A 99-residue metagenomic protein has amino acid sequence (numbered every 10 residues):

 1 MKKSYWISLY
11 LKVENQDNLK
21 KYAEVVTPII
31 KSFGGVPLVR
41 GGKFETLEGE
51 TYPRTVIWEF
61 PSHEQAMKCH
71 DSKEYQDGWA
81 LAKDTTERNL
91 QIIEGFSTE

Functional and structural regions predicted by a protein language model:
M1-R54, P61-D71, E94-E99: Short S/T/G/P-rich N-terminal loop/turn motif that feeds into the first structured element of a domain
M67-C69, E74-Q91: C-terminal structural segments of small proteins and small subunits
